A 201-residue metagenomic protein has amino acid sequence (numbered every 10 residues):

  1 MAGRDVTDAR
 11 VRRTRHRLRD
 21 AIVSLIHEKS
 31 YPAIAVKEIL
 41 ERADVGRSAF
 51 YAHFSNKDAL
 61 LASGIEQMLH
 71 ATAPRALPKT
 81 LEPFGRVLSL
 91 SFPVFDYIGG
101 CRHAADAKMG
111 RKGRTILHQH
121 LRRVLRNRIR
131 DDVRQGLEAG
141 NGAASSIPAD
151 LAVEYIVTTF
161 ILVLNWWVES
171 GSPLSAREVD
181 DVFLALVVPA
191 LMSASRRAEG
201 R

Functional and structural regions predicted by a protein language model:
A2, R12-V36: Short, amphipathic alpha-helix enriched in basic
A2, R134, A149-D150, W166-R201: C-terminal peripheral helix-coil segments that are non-catalytic and often amphipathic
T7, T14-R17, P148: N-terminal positioning helix adjacent to the helix-turn-helix/winged-helix DNA-binding module
L25-A59: Helix-turn-helix
A35-V36, G64-A73: Short, basic, alpha-helical segments at the C-terminal edge of helix-turn-helix-like DNA-binding modules
A76-D106, R114: Hydrophobic alpha-helical connector segments
S89-L90, G113-G140, D150-L162, V188 (+1 more regions): Amphipathic alpha-helical packing segments from all-alpha helical-bundle domains
